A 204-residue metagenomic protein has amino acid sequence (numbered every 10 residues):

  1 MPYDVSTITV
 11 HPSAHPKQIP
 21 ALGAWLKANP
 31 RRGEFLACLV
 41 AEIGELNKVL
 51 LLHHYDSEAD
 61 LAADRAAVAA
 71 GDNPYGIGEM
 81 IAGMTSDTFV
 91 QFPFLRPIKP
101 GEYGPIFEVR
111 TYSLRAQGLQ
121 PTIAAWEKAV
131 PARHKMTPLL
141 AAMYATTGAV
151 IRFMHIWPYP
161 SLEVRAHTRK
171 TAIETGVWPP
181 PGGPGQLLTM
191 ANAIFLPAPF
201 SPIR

Functional and structural regions predicted by a protein language model:
P2, T9, K27, G33-L50 (+4 more regions): Glycine-rich beta-strand-turn "strand-cap" elements at beta-sheet edges
P12-F35, D60-G78, A116-A141, V164 (+1 more regions): Short amphipathic alpha-helical segments
